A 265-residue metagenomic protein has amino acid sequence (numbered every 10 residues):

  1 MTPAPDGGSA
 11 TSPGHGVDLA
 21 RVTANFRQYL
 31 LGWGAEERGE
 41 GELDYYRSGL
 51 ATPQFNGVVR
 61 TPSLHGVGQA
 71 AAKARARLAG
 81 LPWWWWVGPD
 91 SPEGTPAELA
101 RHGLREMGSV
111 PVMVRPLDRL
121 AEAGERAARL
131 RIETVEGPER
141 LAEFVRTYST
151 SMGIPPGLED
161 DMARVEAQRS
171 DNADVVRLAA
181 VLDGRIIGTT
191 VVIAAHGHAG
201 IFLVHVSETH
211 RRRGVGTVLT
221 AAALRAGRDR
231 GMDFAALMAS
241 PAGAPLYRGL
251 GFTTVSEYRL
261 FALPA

Functional and structural regions predicted by a protein language model:
M1-G80, S91: N-terminal charged segments
E36-E40, S91, A97-H102, D174-T190: Conserved beta-hairpin
P53-S63, G197-E208: Conserved acetyl-CoA binding element of GNAT-fold acetyltransferases
S63-E139, A239, F261-L263: Acyl-donor-binding surface of acyltransferase catalytic domains
V67-R75, L203-E208, R212-R225, D229 (+1 more regions): Conserved acetyl-CoA-binding loop-helix of GNAT-fold acetyltransferases
L99, Y247, F252: Conserved active-site tyrosine of GNAT-family acetyltransferases
G137-T150: A short, well-structured alpha-helix characteristic of acyl/acetyltransferase catalytic modules
G157-S207: A conserved beta-strand-loop-helix scaffold within acyl/acetyltransferase catalytic domains
